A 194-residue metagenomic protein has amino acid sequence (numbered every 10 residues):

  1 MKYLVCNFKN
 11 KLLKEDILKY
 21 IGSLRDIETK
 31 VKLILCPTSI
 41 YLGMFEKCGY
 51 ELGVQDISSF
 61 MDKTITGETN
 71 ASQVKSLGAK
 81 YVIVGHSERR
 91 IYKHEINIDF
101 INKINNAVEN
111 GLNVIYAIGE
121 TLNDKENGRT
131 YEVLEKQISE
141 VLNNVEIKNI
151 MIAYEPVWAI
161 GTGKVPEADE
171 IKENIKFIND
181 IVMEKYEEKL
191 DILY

Functional and structural regions predicted by a protein language model:
M1-Y194: Active-site loop-to-helix "anion-binding N-cap" substructures in soluble metabolic enzymes
